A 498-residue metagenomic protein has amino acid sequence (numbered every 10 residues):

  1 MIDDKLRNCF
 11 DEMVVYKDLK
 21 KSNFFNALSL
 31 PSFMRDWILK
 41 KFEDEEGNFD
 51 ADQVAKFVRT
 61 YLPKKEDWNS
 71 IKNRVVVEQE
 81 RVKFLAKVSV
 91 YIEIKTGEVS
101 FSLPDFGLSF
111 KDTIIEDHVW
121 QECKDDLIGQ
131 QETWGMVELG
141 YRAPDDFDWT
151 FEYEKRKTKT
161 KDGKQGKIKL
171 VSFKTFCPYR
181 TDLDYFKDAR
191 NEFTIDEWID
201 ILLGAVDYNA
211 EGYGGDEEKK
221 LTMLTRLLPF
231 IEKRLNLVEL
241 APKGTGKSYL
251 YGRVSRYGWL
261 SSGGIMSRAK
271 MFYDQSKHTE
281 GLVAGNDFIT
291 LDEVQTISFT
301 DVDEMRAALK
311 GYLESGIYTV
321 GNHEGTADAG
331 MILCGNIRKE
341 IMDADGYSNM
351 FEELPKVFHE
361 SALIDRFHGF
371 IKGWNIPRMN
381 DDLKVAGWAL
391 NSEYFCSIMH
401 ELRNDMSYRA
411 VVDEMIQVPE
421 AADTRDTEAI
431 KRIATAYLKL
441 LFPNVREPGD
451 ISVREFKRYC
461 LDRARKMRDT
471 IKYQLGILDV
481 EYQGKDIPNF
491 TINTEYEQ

Functional and structural regions predicted by a protein language model:
M1-N209: Extended, charged/polar low-complexity intrinsically disordered regions
T60, L363-I364, H368-Q498: Conserved NTP phosphate-binding and transfer environment spanning the P-loop NTPase/kinase superfamily
E197-G215, N404-A421: Short amphipathic alpha-helical segments and their helix-coil junctions
E211-D343, Y347-N349, D365, P488-N493: Conserved ASCE/P-loop NTPase catalytic core
G325, G330-C334, M350-N380: Long, well-ordered mid-to-C-terminal structural blocks that present hydrophobic/aromatic surfaces
K339-V357, D381-A389: Conserved P-loop NTPase catalytic core
